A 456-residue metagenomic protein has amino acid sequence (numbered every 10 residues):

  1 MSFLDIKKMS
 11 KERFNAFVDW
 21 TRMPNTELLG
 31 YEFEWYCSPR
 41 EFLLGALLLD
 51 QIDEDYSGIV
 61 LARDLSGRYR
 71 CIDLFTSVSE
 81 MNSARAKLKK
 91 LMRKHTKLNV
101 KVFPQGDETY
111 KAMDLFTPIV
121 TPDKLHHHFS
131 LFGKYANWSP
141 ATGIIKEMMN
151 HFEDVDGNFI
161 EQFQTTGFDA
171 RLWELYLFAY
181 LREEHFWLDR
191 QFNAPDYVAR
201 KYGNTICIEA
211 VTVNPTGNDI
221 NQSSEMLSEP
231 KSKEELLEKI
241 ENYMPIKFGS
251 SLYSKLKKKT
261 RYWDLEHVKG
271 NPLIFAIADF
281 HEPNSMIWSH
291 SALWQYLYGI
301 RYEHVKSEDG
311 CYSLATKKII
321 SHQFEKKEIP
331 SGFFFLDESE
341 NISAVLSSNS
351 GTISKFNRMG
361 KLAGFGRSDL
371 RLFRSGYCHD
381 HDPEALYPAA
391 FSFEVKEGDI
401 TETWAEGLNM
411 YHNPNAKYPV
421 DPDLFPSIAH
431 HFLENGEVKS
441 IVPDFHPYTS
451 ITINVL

Functional and structural regions predicted by a protein language model:
M1-Q164, L175, T212-L456: Charged, structured surface patches that assemble and position nucleic-acid processing machinery
P39-R40, R200-Y202: Short strand-coil-strand connectors
T166-L172: Short beta-strand to alpha-helix junction loop
F178-R200: A short acidic/basic microdomain associated with nuclease active sites
L181, Y197-A199, I206-N214: Conserved catalytic cores of phosphodiester-cleaving nucleases, focusing on short active-site segments
D189-R190, V198, C207, I274-I277: A structural signal for short, well-ordered beta-strand segments and their strand-loop junctions that often border
A194, T205, G270-P272: Extracellular structured ligand-interaction cores
